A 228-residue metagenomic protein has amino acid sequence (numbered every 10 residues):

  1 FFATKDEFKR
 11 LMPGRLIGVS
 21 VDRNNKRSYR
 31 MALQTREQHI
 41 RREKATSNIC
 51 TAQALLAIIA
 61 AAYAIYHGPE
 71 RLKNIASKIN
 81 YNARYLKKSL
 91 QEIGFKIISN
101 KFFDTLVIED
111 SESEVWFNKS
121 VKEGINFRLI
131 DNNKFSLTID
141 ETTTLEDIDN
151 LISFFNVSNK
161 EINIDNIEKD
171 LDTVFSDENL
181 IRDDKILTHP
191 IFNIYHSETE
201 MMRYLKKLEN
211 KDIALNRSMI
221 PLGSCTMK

Functional and structural regions predicted by a protein language model:
F1-F8, A52-L56, T138, T143 (+1 more regions): Conserved phosphate/anionic-ligand binding catalytic regions in large, soluble enzymes, centered on
F1-S89, I93, I98-N100: Active-site C-terminal subdomain of aminotransferase-like
A3, L55-I59, N74-Y81, Y85 (+6 more regions): Generic recognition of stable, solvent-exposed alpha-helical segments in well-folded globular domains
I93-V121, I139-T142: Conserved PLP-binding catalytic core of the aspartate aminotransferase-like
K96-K101, F127-D131, M219: Short beta-strand
K122, I130-V157: Noncatalytic alpha-helical scaffolds and linker/capping helices
L145-P221, C225-K228: Flexible inter-domain linker/hinge segments
